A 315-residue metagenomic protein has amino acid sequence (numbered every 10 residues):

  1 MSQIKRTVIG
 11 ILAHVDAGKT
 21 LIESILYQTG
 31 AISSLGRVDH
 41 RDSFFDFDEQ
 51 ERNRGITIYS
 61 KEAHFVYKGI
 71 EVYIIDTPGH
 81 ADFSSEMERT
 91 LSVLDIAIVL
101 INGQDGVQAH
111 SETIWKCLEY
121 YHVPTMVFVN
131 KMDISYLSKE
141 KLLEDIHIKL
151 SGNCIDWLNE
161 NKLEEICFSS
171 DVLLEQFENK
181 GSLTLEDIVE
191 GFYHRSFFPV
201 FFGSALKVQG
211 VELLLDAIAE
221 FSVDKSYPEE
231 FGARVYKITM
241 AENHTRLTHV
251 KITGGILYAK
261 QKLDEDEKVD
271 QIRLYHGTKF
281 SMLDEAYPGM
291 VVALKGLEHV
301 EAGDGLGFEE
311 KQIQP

Functional and structural regions predicted by a protein language model:
M1-A17, S24, S34-L35, G103-H244 (+2 more regions): P-loop NTPase catalytic nucleotide-binding module
M1-V93, A97-I101, V107, D145-L150 (+2 more regions): P-loop NTPase switch module centered on the Walker A-proximal segment
L12-A13, I75, I101, G203 (+2 more regions): Surface-exposed loop and edge beta-strand positions of immunoglobulin-like domains
I32-S60, G152-W157, T184, E220-F231 (+4 more regions): Active-site phosphate-binding and catalytic loops of NTP-dependent enzymes
K61, S84-M87, H110-W115, L142-L143 (+2 more regions): Short beta-alpha junctions and helix-cap segments that line functional grooves
E62, E86-M87, D187-G191, F280-S281 (+1 more regions): Short beta-strand/turn micro-motifs at beta-sheet edges
V99, V127-D133, T278-K279, A286: Short beta-alpha connecting loops at secondary-structure transitions that line or flank enzyme active sites
F221-V223, P228-P315: Conserved nucleotide-binding/hydrolysis modules and their immediate coupling elements across P-loop/ASCE NTPase motors
